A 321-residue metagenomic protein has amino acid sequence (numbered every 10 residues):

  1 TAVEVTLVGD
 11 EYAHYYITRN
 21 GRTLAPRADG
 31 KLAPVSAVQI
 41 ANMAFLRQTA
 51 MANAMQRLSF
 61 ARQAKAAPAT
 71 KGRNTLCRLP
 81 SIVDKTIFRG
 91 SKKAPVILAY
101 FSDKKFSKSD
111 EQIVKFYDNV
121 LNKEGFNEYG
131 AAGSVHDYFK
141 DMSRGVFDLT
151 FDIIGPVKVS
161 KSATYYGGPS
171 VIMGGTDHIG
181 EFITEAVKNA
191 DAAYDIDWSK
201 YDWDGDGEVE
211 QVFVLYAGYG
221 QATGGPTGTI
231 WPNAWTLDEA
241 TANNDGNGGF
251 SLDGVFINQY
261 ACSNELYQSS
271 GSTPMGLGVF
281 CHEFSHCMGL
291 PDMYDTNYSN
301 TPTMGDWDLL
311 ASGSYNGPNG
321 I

Functional and structural regions predicted by a protein language model:
T1-I87: N-terminal prosegments of processed precursors
T49-T303, W307, A311-P318: Active-site-proximal segment of zinc-dependent metalloprotease catalytic domains
I321: Glycine-rich, aromatic-lined ligand/substrate-binding cores of catalytic and carbohydrate-binding domains
